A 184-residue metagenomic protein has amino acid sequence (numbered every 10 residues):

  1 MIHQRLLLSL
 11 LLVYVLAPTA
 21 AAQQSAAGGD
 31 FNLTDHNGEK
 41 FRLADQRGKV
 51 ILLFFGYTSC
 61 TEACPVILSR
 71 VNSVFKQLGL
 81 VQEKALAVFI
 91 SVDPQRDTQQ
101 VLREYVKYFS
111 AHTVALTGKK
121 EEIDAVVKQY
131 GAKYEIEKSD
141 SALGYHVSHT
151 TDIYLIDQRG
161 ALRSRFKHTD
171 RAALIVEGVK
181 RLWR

Functional and structural regions predicted by a protein language model:
M1-L8: Bacterial N-terminal signal peptides that target proteins for export
S9-A17: Bacterial N-terminal signal peptides
A20-R47, S69: N-terminal "domain-start" segment that seeds a small globular fold
G28-G29, I51, T150-D152: Short loop/turn microsegments at loop-to-beta-strand junctions
A44-P65, V71: Short active-site neighborhood of thiol/selenol oxidoreductases, capturing the structured segment around
L68-V126: Structural microenvironment flanking redox-active thiols in thiol-disulfide oxidoreductases
E122-G178: Thiol/disulfide oxidoreductase modules built on the thioredoxin-like
V179-R184: Short, hydrophobic alpha-helical segments
